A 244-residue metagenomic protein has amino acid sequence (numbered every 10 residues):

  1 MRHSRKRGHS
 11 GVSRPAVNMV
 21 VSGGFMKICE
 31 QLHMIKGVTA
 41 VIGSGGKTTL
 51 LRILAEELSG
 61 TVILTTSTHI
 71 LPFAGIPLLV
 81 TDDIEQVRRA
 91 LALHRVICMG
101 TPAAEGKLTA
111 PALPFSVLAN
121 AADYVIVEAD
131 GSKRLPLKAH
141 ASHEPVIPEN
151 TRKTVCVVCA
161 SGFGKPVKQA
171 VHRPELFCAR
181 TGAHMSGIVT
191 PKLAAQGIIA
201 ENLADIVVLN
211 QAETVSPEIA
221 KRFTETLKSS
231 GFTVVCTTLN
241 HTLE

Functional and structural regions predicted by a protein language model:
G8-G11, V20-G24: Residue-identity detector for glycine
S13-P15: Short, low-complexity intrinsically disordered segments enriched in A/P/G/S/L with frequent Arg, especially at protein
K27-L58: Walker A (P-loop) phosphate-binding motif
K36-V41, H94-E105, A129, R180-G182: Short, basic, glycine/proline-bearing loop/turn elements
V41-I42, V62-S67, C98-T101, V125-A129 (+3 more regions): General beta-strand structural signal in soluble alpha/beta enzymes
A55-P102: N-terminal phosphate/diphosphate-binding loop that engages ATP/GTP or pyrophosphate donors across diverse enzyme folds
G106-A121, D130-S230, T242-E244: Conserved catalytic-core segment of NTP-binding enzymes
